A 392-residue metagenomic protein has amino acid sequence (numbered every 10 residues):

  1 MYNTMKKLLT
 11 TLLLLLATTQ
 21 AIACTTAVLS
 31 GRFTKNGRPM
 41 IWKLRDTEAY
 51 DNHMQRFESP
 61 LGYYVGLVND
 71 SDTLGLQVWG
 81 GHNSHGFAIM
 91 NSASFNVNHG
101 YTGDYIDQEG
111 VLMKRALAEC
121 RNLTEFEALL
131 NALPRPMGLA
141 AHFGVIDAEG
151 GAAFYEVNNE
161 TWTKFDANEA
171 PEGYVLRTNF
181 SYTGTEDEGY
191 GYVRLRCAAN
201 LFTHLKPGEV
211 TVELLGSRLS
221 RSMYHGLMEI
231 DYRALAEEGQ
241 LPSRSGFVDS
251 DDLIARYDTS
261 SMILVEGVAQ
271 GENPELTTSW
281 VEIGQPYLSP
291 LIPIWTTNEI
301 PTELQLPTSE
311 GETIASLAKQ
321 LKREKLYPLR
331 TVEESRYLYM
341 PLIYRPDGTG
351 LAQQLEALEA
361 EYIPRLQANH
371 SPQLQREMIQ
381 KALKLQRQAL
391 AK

Functional and structural regions predicted by a protein language model:
M1-L8: Positively charged n-region of N-terminal signal peptides that target proteins for export
L8-A17: Sec-dependent N-terminal signal peptides
L15, L130-P134, S222: Alpha-helix boundary/capping residues
T19-A23: Sec/Tat signal peptide C-region and signal peptidase I cleavage site
T25-G75, G80-H82, F87, N91-R115 (+2 more regions): C-terminal, well-structured catalytic/ligand-binding subdomain of enzymes
E109-A141: Intrinsically disordered, low-complexity linker/loop segments enriched in Gly/Pro and charged/polar residues
